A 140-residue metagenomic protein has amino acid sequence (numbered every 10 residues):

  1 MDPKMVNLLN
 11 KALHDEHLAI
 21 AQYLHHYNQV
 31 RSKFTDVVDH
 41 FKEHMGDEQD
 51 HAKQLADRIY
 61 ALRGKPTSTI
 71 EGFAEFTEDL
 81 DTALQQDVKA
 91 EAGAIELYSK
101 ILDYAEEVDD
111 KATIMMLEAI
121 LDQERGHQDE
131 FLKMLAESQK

Functional and structural regions predicted by a protein language model:
M1-K140: Iron-associated oxidoreductase/ferritin-like identity signal
